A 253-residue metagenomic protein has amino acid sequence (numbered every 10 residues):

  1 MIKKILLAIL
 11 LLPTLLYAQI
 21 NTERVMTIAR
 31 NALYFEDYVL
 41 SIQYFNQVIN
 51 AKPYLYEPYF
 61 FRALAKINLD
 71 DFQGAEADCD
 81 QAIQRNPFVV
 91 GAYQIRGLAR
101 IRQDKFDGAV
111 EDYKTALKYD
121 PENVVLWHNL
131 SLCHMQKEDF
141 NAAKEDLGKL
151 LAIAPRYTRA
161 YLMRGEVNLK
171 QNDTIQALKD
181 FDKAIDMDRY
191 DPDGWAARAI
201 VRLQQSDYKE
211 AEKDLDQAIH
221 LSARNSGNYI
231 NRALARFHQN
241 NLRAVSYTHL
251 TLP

Functional and structural regions predicted by a protein language model:
N21-T22, Y56-E57, V90-G91, V124-V125 (+3 more regions): Helix-start (N-cap) detector for alpha-helical repeat units in TPR-like alpha-solenoids, especially tetratricopeptide
Y34-F35, N68, R102, Q136 (+3 more regions): Register position in tetratricopeptide repeats
V48, Q81-A82, T115-A116, K149-L150 (+2 more regions): Canonical positions in the second alpha-helix
T248-P253: Conserved small/polar residues in nucleotide/adenosyl-binding loops
